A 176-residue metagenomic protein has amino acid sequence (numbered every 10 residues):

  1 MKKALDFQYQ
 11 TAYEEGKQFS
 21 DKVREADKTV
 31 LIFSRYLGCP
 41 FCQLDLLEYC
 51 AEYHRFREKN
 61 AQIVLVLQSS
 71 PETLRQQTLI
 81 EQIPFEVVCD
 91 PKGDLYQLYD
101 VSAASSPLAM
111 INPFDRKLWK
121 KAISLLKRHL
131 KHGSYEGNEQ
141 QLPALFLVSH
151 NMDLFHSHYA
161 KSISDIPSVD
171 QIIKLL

Functional and structural regions predicted by a protein language model:
M1-K22: N-terminal "domain-start" segment that seeds a small globular fold
A4-L5, V30, L142-A144: Short loop/turn microsegments at loop-to-beta-strand junctions
S20-Y49, Q62: Short active-site neighborhood of thiol/selenol oxidoreductases, capturing the structured segment around
S34, L67, S149: Short beta-strand/turn micro-motifs composed of small residues that flank or help shape donor/cofactor-binding pockets
D45-L98: Structural microenvironment flanking redox-active thiols in thiol-disulfide oxidoreductases
D90-S164: Thiol/selenol-based redox catalytic cores and closely related redox-interacting motifs
I163-L176: A short, polar/charged loop-to-alpha-helix boundary motif
